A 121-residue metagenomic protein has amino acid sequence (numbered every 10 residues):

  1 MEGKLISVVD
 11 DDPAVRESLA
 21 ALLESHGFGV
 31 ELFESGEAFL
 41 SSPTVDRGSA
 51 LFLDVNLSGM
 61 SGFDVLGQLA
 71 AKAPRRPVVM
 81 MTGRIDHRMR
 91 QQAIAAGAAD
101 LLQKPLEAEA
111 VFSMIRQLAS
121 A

Functional and structural regions predicted by a protein language model:
P13-E31: Two-component/phosphorelay signaling modules centered on CheY-like receiver
R16, S58, D86: The feature encodes the CheY-like receiver
E34-S35, S61-D64: Acidic catalytic/metal-coordinating carboxylates
D46-F52, L57: Active-site beta3 strand of CheY-like receiver
F63-P74: Short amphipathic alpha-helix used as the core "switch/output" element in two-component signaling
D64, I85-D100: Alpha4 helix (beta4-alpha4-beta5 surface) of REC/receiver domains from two-component response regulators
R88, L106-R116: C-terminal output helix
